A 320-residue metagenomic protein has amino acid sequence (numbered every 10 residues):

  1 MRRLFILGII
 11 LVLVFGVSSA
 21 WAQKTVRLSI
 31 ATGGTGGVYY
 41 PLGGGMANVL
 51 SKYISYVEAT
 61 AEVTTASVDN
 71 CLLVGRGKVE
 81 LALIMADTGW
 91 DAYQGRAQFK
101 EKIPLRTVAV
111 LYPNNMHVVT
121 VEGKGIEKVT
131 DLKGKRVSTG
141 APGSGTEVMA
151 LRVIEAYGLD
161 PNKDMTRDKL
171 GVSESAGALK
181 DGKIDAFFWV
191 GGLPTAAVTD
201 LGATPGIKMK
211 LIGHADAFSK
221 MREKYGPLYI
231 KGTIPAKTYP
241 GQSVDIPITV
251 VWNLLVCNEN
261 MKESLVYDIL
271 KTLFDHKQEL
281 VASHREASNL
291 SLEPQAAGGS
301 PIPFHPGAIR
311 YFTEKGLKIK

Functional and structural regions predicted by a protein language model:
M1-L4: Positively charged n-region of N-terminal signal peptides that target proteins for export
G8-G16: Bacterial N-terminal signal peptides
A20-K24: Boundary at the C-terminal end of the N-terminal hydrophobic targeting segment
R27-Y53, V57, N114-D181, Q278 (+2 more regions): Bilobed "Venus flytrap"/periplasmic-binding protein-like clamshell domains and structurally analogous long
V79-Y112, G192-A196: Acidic, polar ligand-binding/catalytic clefts
A86-T88, R96-A97, K124, P161-V256 (+1 more regions): Pocket-lining segment of extracytoplasmic ligand-binding domains
R136-V153, Y225-A297: Ligand-binding clefts/hinges and TM-proximal coupling segments of bilobed small-molecule sensing domains
E174, D181, G191-L211, R222-G226 (+2 more regions): An extracytoplasmic/periplasmic, membrane-proximal ligand-sensing/linker region
